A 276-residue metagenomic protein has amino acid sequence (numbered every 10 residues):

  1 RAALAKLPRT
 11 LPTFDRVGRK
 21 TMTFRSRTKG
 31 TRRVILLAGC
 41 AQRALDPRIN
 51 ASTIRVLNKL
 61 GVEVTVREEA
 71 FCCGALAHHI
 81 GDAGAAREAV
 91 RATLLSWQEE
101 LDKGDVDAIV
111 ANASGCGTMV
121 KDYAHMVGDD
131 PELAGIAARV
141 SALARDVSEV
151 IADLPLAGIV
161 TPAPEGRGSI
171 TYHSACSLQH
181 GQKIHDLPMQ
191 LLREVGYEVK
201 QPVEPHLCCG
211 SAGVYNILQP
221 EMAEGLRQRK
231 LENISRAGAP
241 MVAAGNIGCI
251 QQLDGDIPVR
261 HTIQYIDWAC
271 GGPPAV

Functional and structural regions predicted by a protein language model:
R1-V276: Iron-sulfur cluster-binding electron-transfer modules in prokaryotic oxidoreductases
